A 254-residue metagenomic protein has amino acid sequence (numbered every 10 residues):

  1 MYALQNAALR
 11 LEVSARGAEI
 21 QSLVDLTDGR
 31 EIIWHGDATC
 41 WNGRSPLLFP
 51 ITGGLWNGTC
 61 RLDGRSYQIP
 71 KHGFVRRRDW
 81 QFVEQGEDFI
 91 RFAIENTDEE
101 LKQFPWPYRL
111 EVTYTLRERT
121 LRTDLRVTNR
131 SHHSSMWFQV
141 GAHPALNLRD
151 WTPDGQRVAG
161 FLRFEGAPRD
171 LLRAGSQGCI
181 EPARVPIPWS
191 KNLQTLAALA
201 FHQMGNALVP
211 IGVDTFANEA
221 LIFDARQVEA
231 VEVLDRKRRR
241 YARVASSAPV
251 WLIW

Functional and structural regions predicted by a protein language model:
M1-A3, R10-E12, F89-A93, E111-T113 (+3 more regions): Beta-strand secondary-structure signal
M1-L62, S66-I69, R226-S247: Beta-strand-rich N-terminal accessory domains
T39-S45, D63-S66, F92-D98, G212-F216: Short Pro/Gly-enriched beta-strand edge/turn motifs at strand-loop
R65-E118: Extended, loop-rich substrate-binding clefts of extracytoplasmic carbohydrate-active enzymes
V83-I90, T115-T120, S131, Q156 (+1 more regions): A short, structured loop/turn motif at beta-sheet edges
N96-P153: Acidic, contiguous internal or C-terminal segments within carbohydrate-active enzymes that form a structured patch used
W137, A145-P249: Active-site/ligand-binding surface loops and adjacent short beta/alpha elements that line catalytic pockets across
